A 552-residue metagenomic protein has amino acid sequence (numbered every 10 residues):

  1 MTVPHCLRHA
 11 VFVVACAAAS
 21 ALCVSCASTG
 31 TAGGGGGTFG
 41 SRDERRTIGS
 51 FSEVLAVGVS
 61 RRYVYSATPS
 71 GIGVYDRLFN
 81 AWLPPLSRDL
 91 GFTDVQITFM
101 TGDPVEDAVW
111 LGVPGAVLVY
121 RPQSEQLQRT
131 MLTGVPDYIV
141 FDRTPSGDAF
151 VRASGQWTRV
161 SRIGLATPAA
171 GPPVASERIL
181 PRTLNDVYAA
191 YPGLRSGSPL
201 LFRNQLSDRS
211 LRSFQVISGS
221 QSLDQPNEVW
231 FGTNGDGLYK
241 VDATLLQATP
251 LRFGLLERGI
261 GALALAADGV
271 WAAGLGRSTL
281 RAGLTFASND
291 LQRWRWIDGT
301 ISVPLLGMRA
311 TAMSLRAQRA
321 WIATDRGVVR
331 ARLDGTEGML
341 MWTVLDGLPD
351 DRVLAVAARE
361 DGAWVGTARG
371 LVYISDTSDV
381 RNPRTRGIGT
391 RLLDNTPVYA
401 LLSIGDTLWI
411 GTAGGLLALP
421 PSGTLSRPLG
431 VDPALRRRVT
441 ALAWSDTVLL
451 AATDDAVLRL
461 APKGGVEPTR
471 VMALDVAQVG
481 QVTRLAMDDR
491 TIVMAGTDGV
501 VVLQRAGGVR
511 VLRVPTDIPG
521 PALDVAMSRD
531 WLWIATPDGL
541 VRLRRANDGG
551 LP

Functional and structural regions predicted by a protein language model:
T2-A15: Bacterial N-terminal signal peptides that target proteins for export
V24-S25: C-terminal motif of bacterial Sec signal peptides marking the signal peptidase cleavage site
T31-S60, P84-P104, R129-S146, A169-D224 (+9 more regions): Short coil-to-beta transitions that initiate beta-strands within beta-rich domains
Y63-S66, A108-W110, D148-V151, E228-F231 (+7 more regions): Conserved beta-propeller blade signature
A67-S87, G237: Beta-propeller domains
S70-G73, P114-L118, S154-T158, N234-L238 (+7 more regions): Loop/turn residues immediately N-terminal
R77-N80, R121-E125, S161-L165, D242-L246 (+7 more regions): Short loop/turn segments that connect beta-strands within beta-propeller blades
T98-W157, S161, G274-R281: A generic tandem-repeat structural signature
